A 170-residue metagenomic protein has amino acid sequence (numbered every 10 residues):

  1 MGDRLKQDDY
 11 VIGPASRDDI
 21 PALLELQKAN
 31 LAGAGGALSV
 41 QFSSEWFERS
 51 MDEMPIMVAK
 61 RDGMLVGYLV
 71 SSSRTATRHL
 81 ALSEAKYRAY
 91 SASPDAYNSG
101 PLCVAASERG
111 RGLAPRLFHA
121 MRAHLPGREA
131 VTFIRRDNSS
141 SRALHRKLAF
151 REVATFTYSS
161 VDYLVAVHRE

Functional and structural regions predicted by a protein language model:
D9-E25, G36: A short beta-loop-alpha structural element at the N-terminal edge of CoA-dependent acyl/N-acetyltransferase catalytic
G35-D62, V70: Active-site rim helix/loop that mediates acceptor-substrate recognition in acyltransferases
M64-G67, S140: Glycine-rich acetyl-CoA-binding "A-motif" of GNAT/NAT acetyltransferases
V70-P101, R109: Conserved acyl-donor/pantetheine-binding loop and adjacent beta-alpha core of acyl/acetyltransferases and related
G100-V104, G110-A123, A143, K147: Conserved acetyl-CoA-binding loop-helix of GNAT-fold acetyltransferases
H124-D137: Conserved GNAT acetyl-CoA-binding A-motif
R136-A154: Conserved active-site alpha-helix within GNAT-family acetyltransferase domains
T157-E170: C-terminal "cap" of GNAT-fold acetyltransferases
